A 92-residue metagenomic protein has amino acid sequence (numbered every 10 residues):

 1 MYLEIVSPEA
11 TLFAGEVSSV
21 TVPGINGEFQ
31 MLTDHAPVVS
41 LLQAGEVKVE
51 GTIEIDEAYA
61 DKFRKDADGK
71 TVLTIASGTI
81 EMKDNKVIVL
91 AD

Functional and structural regions predicted by a protein language model:
Y2-D92: Compact, glycine-rich, soluble single-domain proteins
